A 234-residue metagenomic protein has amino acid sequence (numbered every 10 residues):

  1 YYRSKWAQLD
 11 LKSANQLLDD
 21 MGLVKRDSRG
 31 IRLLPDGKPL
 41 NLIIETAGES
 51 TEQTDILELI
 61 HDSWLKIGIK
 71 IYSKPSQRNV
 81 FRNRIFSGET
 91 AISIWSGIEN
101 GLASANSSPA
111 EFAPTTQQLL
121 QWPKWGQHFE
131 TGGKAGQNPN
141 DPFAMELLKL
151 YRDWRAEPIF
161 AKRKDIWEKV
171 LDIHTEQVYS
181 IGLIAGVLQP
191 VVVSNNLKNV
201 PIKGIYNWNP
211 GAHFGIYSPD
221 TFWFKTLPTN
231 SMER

Functional and structural regions predicted by a protein language model:
Y1, L11-Q16, E52-D62, R82-R234: Detector for C-terminal structural segments
W6, I71-S73, R152-A156: Short, well-ordered beta-strand elements within core beta-sheets of diverse protein domains
Q8-I43: Immediate post-signal peptide segment of exported/extracytoplasmic ligand-binding proteins
V24-R29, I69-P75, S93, S180-L183: Acidic/polar loop patches that form or flank catalytic/metal-binding clefts of enzymes that bind anionic ligands
P39-E49, I71-S73: Short, well-ordered beta-strand elements
T46-G48, P75-Q77, A185-V187: A mature extracytoplasmic/lumenal domain signature
I60-K70: Short alpha-helix C-terminal cap/hinge motif
S73-N83: Short helix-initiation/N-cap motifs at beta->coil->alpha
